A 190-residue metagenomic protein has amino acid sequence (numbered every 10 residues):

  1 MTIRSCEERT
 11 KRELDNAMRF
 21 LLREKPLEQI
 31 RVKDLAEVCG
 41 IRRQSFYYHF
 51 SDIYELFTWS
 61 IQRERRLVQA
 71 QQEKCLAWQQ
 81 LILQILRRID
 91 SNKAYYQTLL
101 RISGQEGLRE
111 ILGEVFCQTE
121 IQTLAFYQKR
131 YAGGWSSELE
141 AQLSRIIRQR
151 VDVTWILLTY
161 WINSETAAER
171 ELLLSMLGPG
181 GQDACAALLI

Functional and structural regions predicted by a protein language model:
M1-K25, Q29-I190: Alpha-helical bundle regulatory/interaction domains
